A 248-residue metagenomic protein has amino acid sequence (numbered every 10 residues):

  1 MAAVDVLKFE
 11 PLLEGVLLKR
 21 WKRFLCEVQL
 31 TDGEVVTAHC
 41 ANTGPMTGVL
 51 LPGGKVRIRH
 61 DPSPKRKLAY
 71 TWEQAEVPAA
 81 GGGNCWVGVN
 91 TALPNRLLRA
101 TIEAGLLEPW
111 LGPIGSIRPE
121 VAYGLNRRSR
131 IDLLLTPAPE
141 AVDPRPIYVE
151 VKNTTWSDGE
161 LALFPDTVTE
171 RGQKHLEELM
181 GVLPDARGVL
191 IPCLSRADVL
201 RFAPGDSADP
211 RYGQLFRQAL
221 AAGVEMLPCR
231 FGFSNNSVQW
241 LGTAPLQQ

Functional and structural regions predicted by a protein language model:
A2, V36-M46: Short alpha-helix capping/helix-loop boundary micro-motifs
K22-V28: Short aromatic-glycine-enriched beta-strand elements
T43-R57, M180: Short nucleic-acid-contacting surface segments enriched for D/E, G, S/T with interspersed K/R
L51-P64, R230-F231: Flexible glycine-rich surface loops and low-complexity tracts that mediate binding to linear polymers
R59-E108: Terminal, basic amphipathic appendages of nucleotide-handling enzymes
C85-A92, R99, E103, E108-T155 (+2 more regions): Active-site metal-binding core of divalent-cation-utilizing nuclease and nuclease-like domains
D158-Q173, E177-A208, R230-G232: Nucleic-acid nuclease catalytic cores
S195-Q248: Domain-level recognition of nuclease-like catalytic cores that cleave nucleotide substrates
